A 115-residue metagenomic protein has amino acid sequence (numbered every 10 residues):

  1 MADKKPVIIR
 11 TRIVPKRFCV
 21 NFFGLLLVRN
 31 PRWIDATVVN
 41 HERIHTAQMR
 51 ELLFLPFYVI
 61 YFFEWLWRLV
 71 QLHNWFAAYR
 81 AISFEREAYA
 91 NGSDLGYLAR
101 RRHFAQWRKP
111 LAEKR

Functional and structural regions predicted by a protein language model:
A2-R17, L53-R115: Metalloprotease/metallohydrolase-associated module, dominated by Zn2+-dependent proteases
V7-A36: Active-site scaffold of zinc-dependent metalloenzymes
R32-Q48: Short alpha-helix carrying the canonical HExxH Zn2+-binding catalytic motif
